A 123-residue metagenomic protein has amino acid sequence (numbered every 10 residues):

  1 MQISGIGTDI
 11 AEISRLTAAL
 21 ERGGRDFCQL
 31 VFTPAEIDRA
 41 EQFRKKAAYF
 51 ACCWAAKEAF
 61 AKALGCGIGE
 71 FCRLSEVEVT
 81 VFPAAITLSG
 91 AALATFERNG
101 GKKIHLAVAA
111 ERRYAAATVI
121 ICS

Functional and structural regions predicted by a protein language model:
M1-S123: Core catalytic alpha/beta fold that binds nucleotide/phospho-ligands
